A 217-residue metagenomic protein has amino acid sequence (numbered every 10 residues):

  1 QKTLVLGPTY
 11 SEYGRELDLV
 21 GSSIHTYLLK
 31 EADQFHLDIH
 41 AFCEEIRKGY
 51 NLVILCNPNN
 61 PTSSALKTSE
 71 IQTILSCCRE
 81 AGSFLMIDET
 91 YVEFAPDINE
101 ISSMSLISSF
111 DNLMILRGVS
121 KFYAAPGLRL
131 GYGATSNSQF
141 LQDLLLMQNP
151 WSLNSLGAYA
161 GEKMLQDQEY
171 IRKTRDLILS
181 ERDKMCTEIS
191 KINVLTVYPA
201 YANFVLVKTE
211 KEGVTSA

Functional and structural regions predicted by a protein language model:
Q1-E16: Conserved PLP-anchoring active-site segment centered on the Schiff-base-forming lysine
E12-G14, N112-Y198: PLP-dependent aminotransferase class I/II
E16-L17, C78: Short hydrophobic alpha-helical segments of the AMP-binding
V20, E80-A81, F110: Helix C-cap/helix->beta junction micro-motif
H25, D33-A95: Active-site phosphate-binding strand-loop segment of PLP-dependent enzymes
E31, I178-L179, I189-A217: Conserved PLP-binding catalytic core of the aspartate aminotransferase-like
